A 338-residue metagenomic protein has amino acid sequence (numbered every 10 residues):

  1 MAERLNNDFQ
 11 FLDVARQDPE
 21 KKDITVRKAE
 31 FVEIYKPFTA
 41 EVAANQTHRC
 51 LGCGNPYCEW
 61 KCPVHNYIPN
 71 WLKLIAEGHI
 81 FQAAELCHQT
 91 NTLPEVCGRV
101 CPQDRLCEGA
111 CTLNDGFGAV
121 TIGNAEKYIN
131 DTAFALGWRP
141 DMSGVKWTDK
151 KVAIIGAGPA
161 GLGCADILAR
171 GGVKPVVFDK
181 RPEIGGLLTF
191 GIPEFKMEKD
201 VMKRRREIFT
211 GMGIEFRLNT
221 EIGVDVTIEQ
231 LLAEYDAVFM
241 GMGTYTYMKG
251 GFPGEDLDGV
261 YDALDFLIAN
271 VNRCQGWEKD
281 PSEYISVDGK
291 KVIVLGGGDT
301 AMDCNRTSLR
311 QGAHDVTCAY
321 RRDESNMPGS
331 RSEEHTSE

Functional and structural regions predicted by a protein language model:
M1-E41, Q46, E126-E334: Residues forming the flavin
N6-N7, P37-P56, I80-L106: Immediate flanking context of iron-sulfur cluster ligation sites
R49-G52, Q89, L113, F190 (+1 more regions): General structural signal for alpha-helix termini and helix-helix connectors
G52-E77, V96-I129, V176, K180-E183 (+2 more regions): Iron-sulfur cluster-binding cysteine motifs and their immediate structural context in ferredoxin-like electron-transfer
G54, C58, Q82, P94 (+6 more regions): Secondary-structure transition/capping residues
N66, G78-H79, I222-V226: Short beta->alpha linker loops
K73-T92, A119-M142: Short microdomains enriched in Cys/His and/or Lys/Arg
T336-E338: A short, hydrophobic C-terminal helix/tail in secreted or cell-surface proteins
